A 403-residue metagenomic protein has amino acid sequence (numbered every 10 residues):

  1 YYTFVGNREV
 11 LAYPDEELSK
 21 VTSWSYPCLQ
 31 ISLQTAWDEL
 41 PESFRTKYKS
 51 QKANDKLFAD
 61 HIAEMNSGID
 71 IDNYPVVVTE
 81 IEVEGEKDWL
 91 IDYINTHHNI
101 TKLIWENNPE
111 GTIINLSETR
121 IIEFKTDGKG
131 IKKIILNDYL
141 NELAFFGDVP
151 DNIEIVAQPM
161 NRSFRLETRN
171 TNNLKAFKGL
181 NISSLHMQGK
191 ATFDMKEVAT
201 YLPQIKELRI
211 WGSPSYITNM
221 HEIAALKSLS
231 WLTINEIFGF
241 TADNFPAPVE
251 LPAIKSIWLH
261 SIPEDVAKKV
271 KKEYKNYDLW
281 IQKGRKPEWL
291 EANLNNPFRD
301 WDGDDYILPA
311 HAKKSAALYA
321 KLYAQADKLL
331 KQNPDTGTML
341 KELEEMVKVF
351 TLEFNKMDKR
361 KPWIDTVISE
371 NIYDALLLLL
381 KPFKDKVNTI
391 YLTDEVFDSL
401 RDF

Functional and structural regions predicted by a protein language model:
Y1-L174, K178-W289: Concave beta-strand-loop units of leucine-rich repeat
F4, A12-D15, A292, P309 (+5 more regions): Low-complexity, intrinsically disordered regions enriched in charged/polar residues
F4-N7, E16, Q51, W280 (+8 more regions): Generic signature of intrinsically disordered, low-complexity segments enriched in small/polar residues
N137, A176, T192, E207 (+2 more regions): Aromatic-enriched hydrophobic runs in primary sequence
W211, N235, L352, K356-K359 (+1 more regions): Positions within ordered alpha-helical repeat solenoids
E250-D358, I372: C-terminal capping region of solenoid repeat domains
P362-F403: Amphipathic alpha-helical binding modules
